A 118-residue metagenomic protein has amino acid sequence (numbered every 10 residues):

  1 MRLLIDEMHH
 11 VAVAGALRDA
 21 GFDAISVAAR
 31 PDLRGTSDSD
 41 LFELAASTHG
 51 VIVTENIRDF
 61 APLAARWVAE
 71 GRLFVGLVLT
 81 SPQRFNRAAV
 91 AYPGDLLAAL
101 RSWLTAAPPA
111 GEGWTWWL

Functional and structural regions predicted by a protein language model:
M1-E7, V11, R18-D19, L33 (+2 more regions): Acidic, PIN/NYN-like endoribonuclease modules and their adjacent C-terminal/linker elements
M1-R2, L17-G21, G50-D59: Short, mixed-charge, low-aromatic patches
M8, R30, N56-I57: Anionic group-transfer/hydrolysis microenvironments
D23-T36: Conserved BB-loop
A24, F42-E43: Short hydrophobic/aromatic segments of transmembrane alpha-helices and their interfaces
D38, L44-L63: Acidic, metal-binding active-site segment of PIN/NYN-like and related structure-specific nucleases
